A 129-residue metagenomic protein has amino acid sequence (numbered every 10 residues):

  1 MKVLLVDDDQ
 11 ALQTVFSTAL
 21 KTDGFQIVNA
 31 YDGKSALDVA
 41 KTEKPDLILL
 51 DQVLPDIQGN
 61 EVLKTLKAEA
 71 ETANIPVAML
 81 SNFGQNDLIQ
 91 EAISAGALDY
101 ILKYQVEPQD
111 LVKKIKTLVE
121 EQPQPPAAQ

Functional and structural regions predicted by a protein language model:
D7: Conserved acidic carboxylate
Q10-V28: Two-component/phosphorelay signaling modules centered on CheY-like receiver
Q13, P55, Q85: The feature encodes the CheY-like receiver
D32-S35, Q58-K64: Acidic catalytic/metal-coordinating carboxylates
E43-L49, L54: Active-site beta3 strand of CheY-like receiver
E61, G84-K113: Alpha4 helix (beta4-alpha4-beta5 surface) of REC/receiver domains from two-component response regulators
D110-Q122: Receiver (REC) domain switch/output surface
